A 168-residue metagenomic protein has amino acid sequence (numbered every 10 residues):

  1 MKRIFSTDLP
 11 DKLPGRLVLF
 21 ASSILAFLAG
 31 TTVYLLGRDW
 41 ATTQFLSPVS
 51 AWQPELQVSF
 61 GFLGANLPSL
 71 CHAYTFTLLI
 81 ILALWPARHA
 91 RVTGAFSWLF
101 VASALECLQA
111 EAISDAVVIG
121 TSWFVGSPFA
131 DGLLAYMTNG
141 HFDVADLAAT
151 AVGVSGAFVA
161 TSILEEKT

Functional and structural regions predicted by a protein language model:
M1-T168: Bulky hydrophobic segments
